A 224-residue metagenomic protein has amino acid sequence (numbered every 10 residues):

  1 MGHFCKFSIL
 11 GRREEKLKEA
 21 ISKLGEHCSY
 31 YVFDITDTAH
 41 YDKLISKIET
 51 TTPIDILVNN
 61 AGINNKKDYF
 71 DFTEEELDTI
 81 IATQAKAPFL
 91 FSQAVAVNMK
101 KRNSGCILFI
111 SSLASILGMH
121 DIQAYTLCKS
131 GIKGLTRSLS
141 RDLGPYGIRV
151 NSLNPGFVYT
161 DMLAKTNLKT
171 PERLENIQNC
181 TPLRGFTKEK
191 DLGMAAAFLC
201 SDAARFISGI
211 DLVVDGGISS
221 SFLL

Functional and structural regions predicted by a protein language model:
E14, F33-K43, E74, K190-D191: The beta1-alpha1 cofactor-binding region of Rossmann-like NAD(H)/NADP(H)-dependent oxidoreductases
D68-Y69, E76-I81, I177: Substrate-binding pocket helix/loop in short-chain dehydrogenase/reductase
F70, L117-Q123, P145, R184 (+1 more regions): Active-site loop immediately N-terminal to the catalytic Tyr-X3-Lys motif of short-chain dehydrogenase/reductase
S92, C128, T136: Active-site helix of classical SDR
V97, R141-P145, R205: Alpha-helical segment proximal to the catalytic Tyr-Lys
S112: Residue(s) in the substrate-gating loop at a strand-loop-helix junction that position the organic substrate next
L117, A197, S208-L224: Short C-terminal tail/terminal secondary-structure segment of NAD(P)H-dependent dehydrogenase/reductase domains
